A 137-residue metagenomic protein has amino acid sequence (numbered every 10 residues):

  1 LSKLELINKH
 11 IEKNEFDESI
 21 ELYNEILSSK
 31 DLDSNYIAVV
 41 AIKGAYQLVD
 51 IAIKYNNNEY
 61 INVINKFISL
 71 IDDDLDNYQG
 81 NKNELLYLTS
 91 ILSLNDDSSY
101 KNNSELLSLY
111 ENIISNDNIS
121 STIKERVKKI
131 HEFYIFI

Functional and structural regions predicted by a protein language model:
L1-K9, I42-Q47: Non-membrane alpha-helical segments in proteins
K13-N14, L22-I137: Soluble extracytoplasmic domains of inner/organellar membrane proteins
